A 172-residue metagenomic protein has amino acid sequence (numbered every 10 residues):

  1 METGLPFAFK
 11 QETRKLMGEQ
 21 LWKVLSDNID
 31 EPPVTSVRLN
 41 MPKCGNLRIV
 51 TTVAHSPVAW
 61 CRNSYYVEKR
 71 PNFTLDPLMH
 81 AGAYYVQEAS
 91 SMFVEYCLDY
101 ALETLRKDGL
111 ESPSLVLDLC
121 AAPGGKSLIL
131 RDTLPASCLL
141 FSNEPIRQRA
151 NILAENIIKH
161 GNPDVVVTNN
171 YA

Functional and structural regions predicted by a protein language model:
M1-A172: S-adenosylmethionine
